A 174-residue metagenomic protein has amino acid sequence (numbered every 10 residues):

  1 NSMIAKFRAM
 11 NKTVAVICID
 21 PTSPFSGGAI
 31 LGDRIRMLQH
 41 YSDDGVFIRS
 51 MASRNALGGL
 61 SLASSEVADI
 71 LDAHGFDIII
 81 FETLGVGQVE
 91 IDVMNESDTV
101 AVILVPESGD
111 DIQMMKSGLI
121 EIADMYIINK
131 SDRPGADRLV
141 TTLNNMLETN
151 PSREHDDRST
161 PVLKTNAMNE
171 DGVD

Functional and structural regions predicted by a protein language model:
N1: Basic, low-complexity intrinsically disordered segments
I4-V89, E96-I103, D111: Nucleotide-state-sensitive switch-loop elements of NTP-binding domains
I30, V67, D92, E96 (+3 more regions): Alpha-helical scaffold elements adjacent to nucleotide-binding pockets in ATP/GTP-utilizing enzyme cores
M37-H40, V93, S117, E154: Short secondary-structure boundary/capping segments
D44-V46, G118-Y126: Acidic/polar active-site rim loop that often engages polyanionic ligands
V89, M114-M115, G172: Short acidic active-site motifs
V105-D110, D132: Short, acidic/turn-prone active-site loops that include or flank metal/cofactor- and phosphate-binding residues
I122-D174: Canonical P-loop GTPase G-domain recognition
